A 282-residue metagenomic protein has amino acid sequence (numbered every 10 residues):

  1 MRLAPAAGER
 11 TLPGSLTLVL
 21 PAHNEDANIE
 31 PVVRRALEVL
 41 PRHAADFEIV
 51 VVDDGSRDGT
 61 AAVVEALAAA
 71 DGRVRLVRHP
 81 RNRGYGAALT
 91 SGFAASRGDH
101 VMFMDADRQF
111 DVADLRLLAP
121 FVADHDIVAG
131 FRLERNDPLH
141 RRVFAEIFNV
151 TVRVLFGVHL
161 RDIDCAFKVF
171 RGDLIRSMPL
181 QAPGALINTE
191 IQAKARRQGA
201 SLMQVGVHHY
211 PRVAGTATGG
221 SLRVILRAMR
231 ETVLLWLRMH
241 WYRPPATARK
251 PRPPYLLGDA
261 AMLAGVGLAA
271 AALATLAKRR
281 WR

Functional and structural regions predicted by a protein language model:
M1-E38, A44-A45: N-proximal low-complexity "stem/linker" segments adjacent to membrane-targeting elements
M1-G14, G157, L180-R282: Hydrophobic helical membrane-anchoring modules
L18, A22-H23, V52-D54, H79: Conserved sequence signature across two-component system core domains
A27-P31, D58-L67: Acidic helix N-cap motif at the loop->helix transition within catalytic regions of sugar-transfer enzymes
V32, T60, L89, A113-L115 (+1 more regions): Acidic donor-diphosphate engagement hotspot in glycosyltransferases and nucleotidyltransferases that stabilizes
F47-V50, A61-A95: Conserved donor nucleotide-binding strand/loop of the catalytic core
D53-A62, R108: A conserved acidic beta->alpha catalytic loop
V77-A95, H100-F103, Q109-A185, P211-M229: Acceptor/aglycone-binding surface of glycosyltransferases and processive sugar-polymer synthases
